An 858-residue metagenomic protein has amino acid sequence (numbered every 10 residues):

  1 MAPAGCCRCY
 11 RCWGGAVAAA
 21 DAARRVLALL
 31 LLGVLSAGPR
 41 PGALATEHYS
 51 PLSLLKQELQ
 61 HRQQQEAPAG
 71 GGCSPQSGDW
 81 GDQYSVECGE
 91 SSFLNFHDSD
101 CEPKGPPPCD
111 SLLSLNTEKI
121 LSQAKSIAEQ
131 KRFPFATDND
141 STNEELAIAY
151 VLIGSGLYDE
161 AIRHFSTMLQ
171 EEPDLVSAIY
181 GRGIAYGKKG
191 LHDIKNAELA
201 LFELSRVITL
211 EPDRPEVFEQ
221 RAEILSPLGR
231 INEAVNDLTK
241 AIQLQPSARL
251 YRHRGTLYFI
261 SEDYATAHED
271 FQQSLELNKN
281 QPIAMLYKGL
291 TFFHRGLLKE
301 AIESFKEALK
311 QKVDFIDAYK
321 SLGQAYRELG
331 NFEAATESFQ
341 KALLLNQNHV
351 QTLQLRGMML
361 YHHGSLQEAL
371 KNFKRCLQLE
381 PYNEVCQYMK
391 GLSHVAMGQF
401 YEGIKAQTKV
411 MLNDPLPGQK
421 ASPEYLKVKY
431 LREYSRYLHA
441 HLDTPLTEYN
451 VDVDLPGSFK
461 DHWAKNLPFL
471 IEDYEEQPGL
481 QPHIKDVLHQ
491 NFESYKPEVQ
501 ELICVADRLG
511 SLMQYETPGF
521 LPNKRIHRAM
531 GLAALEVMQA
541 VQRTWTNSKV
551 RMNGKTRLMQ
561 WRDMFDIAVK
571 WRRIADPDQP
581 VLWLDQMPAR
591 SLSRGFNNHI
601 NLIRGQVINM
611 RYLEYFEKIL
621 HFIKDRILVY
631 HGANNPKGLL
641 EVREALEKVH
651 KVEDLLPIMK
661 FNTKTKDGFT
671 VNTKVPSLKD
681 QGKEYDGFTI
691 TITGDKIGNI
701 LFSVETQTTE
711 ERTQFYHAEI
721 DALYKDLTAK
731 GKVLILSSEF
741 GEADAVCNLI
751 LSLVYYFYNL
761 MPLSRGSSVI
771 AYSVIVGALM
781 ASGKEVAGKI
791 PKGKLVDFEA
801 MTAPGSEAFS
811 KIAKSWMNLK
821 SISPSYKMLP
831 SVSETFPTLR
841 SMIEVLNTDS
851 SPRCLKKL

Functional and structural regions predicted by a protein language model:
S85, D100-P108, T117-E118, Q123-K131 (+3 more regions): FIC/Doc superfamily catalytic core
N139, P173, P212, Q245-P246 (+5 more regions): Short coil turns that delineate tetratricopeptide repeat
T142, V176-S177, P215-E216, A248-L250 (+5 more regions): Helix-start (N-cap) detector for alpha-helical repeat units in TPR-like alpha-solenoids, especially tetratricopeptide
G154, K188-G190, P227, I260-S261 (+4 more regions): Register position in tetratricopeptide repeats
T167-Q170, R206-T209, T239-Q243, Q272-E276 (+4 more regions): Conserved structural position within tetratricopeptide repeats
